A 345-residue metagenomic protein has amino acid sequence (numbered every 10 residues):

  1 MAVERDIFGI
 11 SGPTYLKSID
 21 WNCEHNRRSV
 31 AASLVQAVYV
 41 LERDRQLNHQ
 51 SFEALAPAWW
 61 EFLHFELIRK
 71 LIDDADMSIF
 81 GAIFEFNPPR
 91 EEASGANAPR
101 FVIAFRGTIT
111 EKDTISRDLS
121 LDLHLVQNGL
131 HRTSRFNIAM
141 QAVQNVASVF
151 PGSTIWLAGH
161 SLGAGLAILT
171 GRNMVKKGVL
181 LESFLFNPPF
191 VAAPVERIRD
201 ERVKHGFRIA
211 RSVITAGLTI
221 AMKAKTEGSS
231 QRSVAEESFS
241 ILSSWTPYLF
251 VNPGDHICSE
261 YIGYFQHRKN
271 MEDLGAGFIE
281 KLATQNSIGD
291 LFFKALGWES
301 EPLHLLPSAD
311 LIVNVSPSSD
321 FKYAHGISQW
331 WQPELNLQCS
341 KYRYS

Functional and structural regions predicted by a protein language model:
M1-H49, A54-P57, R69-W156, R172-S345: Alpha/beta hydrolase fold serine-hydrolase catalytic domain that processes acyl esters and thioesters
E61: Short, Gly/Pro- and small/polar-rich lid/capping loops
G159-G163, A167: Gly/Ala-rich beta-loop-alpha elbow adjacent to hydrolase catalytic centers
